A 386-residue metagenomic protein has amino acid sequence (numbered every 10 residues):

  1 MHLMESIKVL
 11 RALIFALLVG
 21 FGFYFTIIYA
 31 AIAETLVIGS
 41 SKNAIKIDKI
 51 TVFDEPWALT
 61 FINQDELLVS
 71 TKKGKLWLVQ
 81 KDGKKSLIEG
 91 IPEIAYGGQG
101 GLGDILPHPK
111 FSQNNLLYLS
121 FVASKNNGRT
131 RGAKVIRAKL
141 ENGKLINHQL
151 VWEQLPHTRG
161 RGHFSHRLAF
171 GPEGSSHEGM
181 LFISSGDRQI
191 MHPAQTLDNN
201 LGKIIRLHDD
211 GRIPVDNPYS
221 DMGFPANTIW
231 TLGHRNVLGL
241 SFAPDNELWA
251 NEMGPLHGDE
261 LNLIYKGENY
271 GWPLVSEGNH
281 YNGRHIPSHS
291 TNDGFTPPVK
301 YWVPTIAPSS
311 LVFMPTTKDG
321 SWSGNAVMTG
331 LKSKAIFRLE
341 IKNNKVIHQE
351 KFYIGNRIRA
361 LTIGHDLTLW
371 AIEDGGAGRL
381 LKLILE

Functional and structural regions predicted by a protein language model:
M1-V9: N-terminal secretory signal peptides that target proteins for export/translocation
L13-I27: Bacterial N-terminal signal peptides
A31-H192, G239-S241, E247-A250, G254 (+2 more regions): Acidic, Gly/Ser/Thr-rich repeat motifs that build Ca2+-stabilized beta-propeller blades
A31-I45, R212-M222, E277-N292: Blade/loop signatures of beta-propeller domains
A133-N142, D198-D209, I264: Beta-propeller blade signature
I205, D259, L263-T291: Mobile, glycine-enriched helix-loop/loop "lid" segments at the mouths of ligand-binding/catalytic clefts that gate
P225-E260: Repeat-solenoid scaffold signature
V346-H365: Conserved blade-ending motifs and adjacent loop-strand segments that build the rim/top face of beta-propeller domains
